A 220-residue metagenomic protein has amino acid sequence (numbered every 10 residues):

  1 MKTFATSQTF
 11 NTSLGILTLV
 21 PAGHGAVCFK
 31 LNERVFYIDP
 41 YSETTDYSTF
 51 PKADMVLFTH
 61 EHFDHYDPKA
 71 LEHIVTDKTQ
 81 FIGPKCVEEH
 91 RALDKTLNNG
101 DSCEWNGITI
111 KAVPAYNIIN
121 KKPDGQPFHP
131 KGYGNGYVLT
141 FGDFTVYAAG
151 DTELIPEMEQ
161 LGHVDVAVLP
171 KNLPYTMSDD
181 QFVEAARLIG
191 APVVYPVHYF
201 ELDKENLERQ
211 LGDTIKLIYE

Functional and structural regions predicted by a protein language model:
M1-P51, D94-G162, M177, E220: Core dinuclear metal-dependent hydrolase active-site scaffold
V35-F36, M55, V166, V193: Short, Asp-centered acidic motifs that coordinate Mg2+ and/or phosphate in catalytic or ligand-binding sites
I38-D39, L57-F58, K111, A115 (+2 more regions): Redox-cofactor binding/interface segments in oxidoreductases and associated redox assembly factors
S42-E89, H163-V168: Active-site metal-binding motif and surrounding structural segment of the metallo-beta-lactamase
H62, V87, Y116, E153 (+2 more regions): Catalytic metal-binding/acid-base residues of hydrolase active sites
P68-I74, E157-Q160, D180-A185, N206: A short acidic, amphipathic alpha-helical/loop segment
A92-N106, K131, V183-E220: Binuclear metal-ion centers of metallo-dependent hydrolases, dominated by the metallo-beta-lactamase
Q160, V166-R187: Active-site-proximal segments of metal-dependent phosphoesterases and phosphodiesterases across multiple
